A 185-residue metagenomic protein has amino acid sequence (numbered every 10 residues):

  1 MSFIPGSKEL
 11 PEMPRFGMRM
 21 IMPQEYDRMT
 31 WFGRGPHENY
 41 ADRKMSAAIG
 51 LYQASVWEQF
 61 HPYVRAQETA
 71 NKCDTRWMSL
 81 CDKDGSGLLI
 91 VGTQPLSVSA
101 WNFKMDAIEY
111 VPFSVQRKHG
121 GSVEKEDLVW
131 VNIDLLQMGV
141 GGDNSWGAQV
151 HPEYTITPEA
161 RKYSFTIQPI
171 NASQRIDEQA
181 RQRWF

Functional and structural regions predicted by a protein language model:
S2-F185: Beta-strand/loop-rich accessory regions of lumenal/periplasmic or secreted enzymes, predominantly carbohydrate-active
